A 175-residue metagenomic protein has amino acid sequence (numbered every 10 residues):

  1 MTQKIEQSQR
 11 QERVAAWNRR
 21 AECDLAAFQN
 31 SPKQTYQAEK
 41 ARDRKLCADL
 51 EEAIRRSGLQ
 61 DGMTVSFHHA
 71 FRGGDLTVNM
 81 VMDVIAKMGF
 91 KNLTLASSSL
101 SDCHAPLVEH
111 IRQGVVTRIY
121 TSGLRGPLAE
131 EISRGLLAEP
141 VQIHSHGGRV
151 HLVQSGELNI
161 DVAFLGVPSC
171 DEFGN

Functional and structural regions predicted by a protein language model:
M1-N175: Conserved alpha/beta enzyme-core scaffold
